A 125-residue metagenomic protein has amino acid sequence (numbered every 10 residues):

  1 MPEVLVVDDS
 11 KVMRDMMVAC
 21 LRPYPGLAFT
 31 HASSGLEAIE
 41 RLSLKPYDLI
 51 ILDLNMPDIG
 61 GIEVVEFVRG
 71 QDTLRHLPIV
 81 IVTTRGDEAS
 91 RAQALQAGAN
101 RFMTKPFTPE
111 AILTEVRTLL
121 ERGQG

Functional and structural regions predicted by a protein language model:
K11-T30: Two-component/phosphorelay signaling modules centered on CheY-like receiver
H31, D58-I59, E88, Q96: Residue-level signal for the "D+5" position in two-component response regulator receiver
H31-L49: Acidic, metal-coordinating helix/loop segments flanking the phosphotransfer/catalytic sites of two-component signaling
P57, R75, D87, P106: The feature encodes the CheY-like receiver
F107-V116: C-terminal output helix
